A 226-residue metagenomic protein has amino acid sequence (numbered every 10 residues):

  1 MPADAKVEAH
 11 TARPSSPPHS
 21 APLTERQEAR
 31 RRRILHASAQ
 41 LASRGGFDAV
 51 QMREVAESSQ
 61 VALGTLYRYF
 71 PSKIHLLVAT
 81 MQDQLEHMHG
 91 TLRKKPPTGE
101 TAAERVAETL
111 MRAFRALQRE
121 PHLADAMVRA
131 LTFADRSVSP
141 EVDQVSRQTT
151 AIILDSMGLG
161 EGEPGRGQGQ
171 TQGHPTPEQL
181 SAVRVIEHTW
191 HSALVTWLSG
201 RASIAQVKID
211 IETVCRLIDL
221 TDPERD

Functional and structural regions predicted by a protein language model:
M1-A29, P164-Q170, P223-D226: N-terminal intrinsically disordered/low-complexity leader segments
Q27-S38, V55, T80-M88: Generic hydrophobic, amphipathic alpha-helix propensity
R33, L41-H75, A79: Helix-turn-helix
Q51, A124-V128, S139-P140, G165 (+1 more regions): Short, hydrophobic secondary-structure boundary micro-motifs
A79, R93-H122, R166-Q172, V183-I186: Hydrophobic alpha-helical connector segments
H89, R136-H191, K208-D219: Amphipathic alpha-helical packing segments from all-alpha helical-bundle domains
R115-R119, D155, V183-I204, R216-D226: Amphipathic C-terminal alpha-helical segment
L117-D143, L154, S192-T196: Amphipathic alpha-helical segments used for helix-helix packing
